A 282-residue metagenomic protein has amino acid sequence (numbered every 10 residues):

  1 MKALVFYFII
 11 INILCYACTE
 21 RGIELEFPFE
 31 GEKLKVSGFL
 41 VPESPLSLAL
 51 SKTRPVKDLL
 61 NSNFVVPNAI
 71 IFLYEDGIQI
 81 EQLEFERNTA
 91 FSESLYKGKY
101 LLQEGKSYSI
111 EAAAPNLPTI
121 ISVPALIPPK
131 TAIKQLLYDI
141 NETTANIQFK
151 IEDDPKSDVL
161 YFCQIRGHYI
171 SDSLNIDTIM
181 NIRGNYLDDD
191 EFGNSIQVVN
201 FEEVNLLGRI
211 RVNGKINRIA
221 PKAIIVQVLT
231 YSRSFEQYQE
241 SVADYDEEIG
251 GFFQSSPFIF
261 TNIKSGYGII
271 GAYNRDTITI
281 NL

Functional and structural regions predicted by a protein language model:
M1-V5: Positively charged n-region of N-terminal signal peptides that target proteins for export
L14-A17: C-terminal motif of bacterial Sec signal peptides marking the signal peptidase cleavage site
T19-L282: A sequence/structural signal for flexible, mid-protein segments enriched in small/helix-disrupting residues
